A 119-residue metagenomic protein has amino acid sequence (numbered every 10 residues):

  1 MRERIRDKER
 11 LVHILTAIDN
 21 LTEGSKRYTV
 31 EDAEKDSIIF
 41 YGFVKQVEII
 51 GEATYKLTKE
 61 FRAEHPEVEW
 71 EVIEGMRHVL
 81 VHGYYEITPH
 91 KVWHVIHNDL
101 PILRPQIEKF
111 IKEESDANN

Functional and structural regions predicted by a protein language model:
M1-N119: Solvent-exposed interaction patches of small proteins and small membrane subunits
